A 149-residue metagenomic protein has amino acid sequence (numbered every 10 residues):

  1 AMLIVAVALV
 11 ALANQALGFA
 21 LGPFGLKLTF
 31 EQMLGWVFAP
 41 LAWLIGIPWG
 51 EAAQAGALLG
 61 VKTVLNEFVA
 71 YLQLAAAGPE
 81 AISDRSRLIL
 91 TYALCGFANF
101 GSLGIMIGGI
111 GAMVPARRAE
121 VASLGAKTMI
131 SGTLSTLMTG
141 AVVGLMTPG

Functional and structural regions predicted by a protein language model:
A1-G78: Transmembrane helical segments that form the transport core of multi-pass membrane transport proteins
K62-G149: C-terminal transmembrane helix pair
